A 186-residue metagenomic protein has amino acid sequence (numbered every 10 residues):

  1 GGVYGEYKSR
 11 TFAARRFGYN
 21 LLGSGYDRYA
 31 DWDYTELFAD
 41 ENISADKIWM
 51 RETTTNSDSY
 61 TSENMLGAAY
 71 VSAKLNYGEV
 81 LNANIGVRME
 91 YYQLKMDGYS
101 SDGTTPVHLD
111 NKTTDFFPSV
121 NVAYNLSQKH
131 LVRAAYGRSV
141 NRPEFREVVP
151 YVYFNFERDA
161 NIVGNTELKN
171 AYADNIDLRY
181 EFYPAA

Functional and structural regions predicted by a protein language model:
G1-S127, Y153: Signature of Gram-negative outer-membrane beta-barrel scaffolds
G2-Y4, N84-R88, A135-G137, V148 (+2 more regions): Generic beta-strand/beta-sheet core signal
T54-G67, V140-A186: Outer-membrane beta-barrel signature, preferentially recognizing the C-terminal barrel domain of Gram-negative
A73-N76, A134, L178: Generic recognition of well-ordered secondary-structure surfaces with a strong bias for beta-strand segments
N82-N84, L131, A186: Outer-membrane beta-barrel architecture
K129-A135: Acidic/polar loop patches that form or flank catalytic/metal-binding clefts of enzymes that bind anionic ligands
